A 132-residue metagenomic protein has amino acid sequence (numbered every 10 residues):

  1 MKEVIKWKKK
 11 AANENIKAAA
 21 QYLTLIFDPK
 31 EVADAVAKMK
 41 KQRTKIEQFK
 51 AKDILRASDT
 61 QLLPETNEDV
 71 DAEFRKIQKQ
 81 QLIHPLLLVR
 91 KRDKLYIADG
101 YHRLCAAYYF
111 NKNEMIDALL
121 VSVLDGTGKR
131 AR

Functional and structural regions predicted by a protein language model:
M1-N67: An acidic, glycine-rich, mixed-charge low-complexity segment common to nucleic-acid enzymes
K2, K6-K8, I83-R132: A short, basic-hydrophobic beta/loop patch
K10, L25, K30, K52 (+4 more regions): Generic signature of intrinsically disordered, low-complexity segments enriched in small/polar residues
A18, E31, R56, L62 (+4 more regions): Low-complexity, compositionally biased segments
K40-Y96, Y108-Y109: Short alpha-helix boundary/capping and kink motifs at helix termini
